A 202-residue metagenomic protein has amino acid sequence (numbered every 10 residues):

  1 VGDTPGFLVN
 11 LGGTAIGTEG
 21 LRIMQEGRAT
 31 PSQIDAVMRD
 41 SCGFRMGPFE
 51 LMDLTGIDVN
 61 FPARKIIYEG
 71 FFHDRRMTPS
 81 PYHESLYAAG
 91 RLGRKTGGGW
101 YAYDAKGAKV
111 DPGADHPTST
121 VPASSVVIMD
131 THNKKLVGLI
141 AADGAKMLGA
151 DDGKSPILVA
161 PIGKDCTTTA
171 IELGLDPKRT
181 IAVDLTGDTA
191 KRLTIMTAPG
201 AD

Functional and structural regions predicted by a protein language model:
G2-F7, A15, R22-A190, D202: NAD(P)-dependent Rossmann-like dehydrogenase/reductase catalytic/cofactor-binding core
L193-T194: Acidic, glycine/proline-rich low-complexity segments that act as flexible tails and inter-domain linkers
T197-A198: Catalytic alpha/beta core domains of metabolic enzymes, predominantly
